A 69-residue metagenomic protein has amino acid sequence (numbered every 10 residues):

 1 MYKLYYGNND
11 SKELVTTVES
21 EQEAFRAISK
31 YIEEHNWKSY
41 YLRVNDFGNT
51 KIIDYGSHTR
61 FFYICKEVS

Functional and structural regions predicted by a protein language model:
M1-E13: Short aromatic-glycine-(Arg/Gly/Cys) micro-motifs in beta-strand/loop hairpins
Y6-N9, V18-Y41: A short, charged, amphipathic alpha-helix used as a generic interaction element across diverse proteins
K12-V15, T59: Short, mixed charged/polar active-site loops that provide acid/base catalysis or chelate metal/phosphate cofactors
I32-S69: Short, mixed-charge low-complexity intrinsically disordered segments
